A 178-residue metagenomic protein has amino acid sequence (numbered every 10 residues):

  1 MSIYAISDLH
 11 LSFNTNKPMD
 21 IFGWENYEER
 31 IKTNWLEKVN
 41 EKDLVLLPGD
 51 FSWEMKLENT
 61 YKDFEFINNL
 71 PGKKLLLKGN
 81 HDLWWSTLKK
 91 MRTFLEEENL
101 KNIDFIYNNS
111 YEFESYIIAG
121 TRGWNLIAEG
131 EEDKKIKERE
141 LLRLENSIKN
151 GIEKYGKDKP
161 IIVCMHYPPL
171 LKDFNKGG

Functional and structural regions predicted by a protein language model:
S2, T15-F113, K176-G178: Core catalytic region of metal-dependent phosphoesterases/phosphodiesterases, especially metallo-beta-lactamase-like
S2-D8: Short, hydrophobic/glycine-enriched beta-strand segments
I6, P48, K78, A119-R122: Short glycine-rich loop/turn motifs that provide flexible caps or phosphate-binding loops at active sites
L9-N16, S86-N175: Conserved catalytic scaffold of divalent metal-dependent phosphoesterases
